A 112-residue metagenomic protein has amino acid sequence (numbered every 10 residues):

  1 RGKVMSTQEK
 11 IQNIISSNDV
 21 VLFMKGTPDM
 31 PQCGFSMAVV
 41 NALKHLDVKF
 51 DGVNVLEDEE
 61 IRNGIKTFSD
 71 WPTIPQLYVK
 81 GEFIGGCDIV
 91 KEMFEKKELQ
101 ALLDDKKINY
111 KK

Functional and structural regions predicted by a protein language model:
R1-V4: Short, Lys/Arg-enriched N-terminal segments with co-localized hydrophobic residues within the first ~10-30 amino acids
Q8-E9: Eukaryotic intrinsically disordered and solvent-exposed regulatory patches
Q12-N13, K91: Short secondary-structure boundary/capping segments
N13-K49: Local sequence-structure signature of Cys/Sec-based thiol-disulfide redox active-site neighborhoods
V21-M24, P75-K80: Cytosolic beta-strand hydrophobic patch enriched in CBS
V48-R62: Thiol-based oxidoreductase modules, predominantly thioredoxin-like and allied folds used for disulfide exchange
T67-T73: Thiol/disulfide oxidoreductase modules built on the thioredoxin-like
V79-K111: Non-catalytic, surface beta->alpha helical segment in thiol-disulfide oxidoreductase systems
